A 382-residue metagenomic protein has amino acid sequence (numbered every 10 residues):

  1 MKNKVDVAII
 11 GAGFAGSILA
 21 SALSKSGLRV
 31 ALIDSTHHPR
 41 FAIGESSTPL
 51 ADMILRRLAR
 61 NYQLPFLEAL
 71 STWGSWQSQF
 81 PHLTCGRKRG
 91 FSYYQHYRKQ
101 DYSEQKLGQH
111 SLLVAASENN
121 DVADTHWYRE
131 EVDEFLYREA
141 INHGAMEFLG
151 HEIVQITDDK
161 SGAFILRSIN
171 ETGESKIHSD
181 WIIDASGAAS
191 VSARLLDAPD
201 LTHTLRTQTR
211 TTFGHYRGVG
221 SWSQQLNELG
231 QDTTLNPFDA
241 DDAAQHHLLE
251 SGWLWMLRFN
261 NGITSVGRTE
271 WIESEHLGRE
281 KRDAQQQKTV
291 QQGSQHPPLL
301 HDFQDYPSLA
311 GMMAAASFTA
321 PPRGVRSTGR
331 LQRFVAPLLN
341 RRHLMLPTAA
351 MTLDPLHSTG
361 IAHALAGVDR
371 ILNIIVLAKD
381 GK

Functional and structural regions predicted by a protein language model:
K2-A15, A31: Beta1/beta-strand and adjacent pyrophosphate-binding region of the FAD-binding site in flavoprotein oxidoreductases
G11, A185-S186, L346: Short, well-ordered coil/turn residues at beta-beta hairpins and beta-strand->alpha-helix junctions within
A15, H38, A189: Conserved Rossmann-like nucleotide-cofactor binding loop
S24-E45: Glycine-rich FAD pyrophosphate-binding loop
R40-Y102: N-terminal FAD cofactor-binding segment of flavoenzymes
S117-E139: Short beta-strand to alpha-helix junction loop
F135-S308, V368: Predominantly flavin-linked oxidoreductase catalytic cores and closely associated redox partners
E250-L254, R258-N260, I272-K382: FAD/FMN-dependent oxidoreductases across multiple families
